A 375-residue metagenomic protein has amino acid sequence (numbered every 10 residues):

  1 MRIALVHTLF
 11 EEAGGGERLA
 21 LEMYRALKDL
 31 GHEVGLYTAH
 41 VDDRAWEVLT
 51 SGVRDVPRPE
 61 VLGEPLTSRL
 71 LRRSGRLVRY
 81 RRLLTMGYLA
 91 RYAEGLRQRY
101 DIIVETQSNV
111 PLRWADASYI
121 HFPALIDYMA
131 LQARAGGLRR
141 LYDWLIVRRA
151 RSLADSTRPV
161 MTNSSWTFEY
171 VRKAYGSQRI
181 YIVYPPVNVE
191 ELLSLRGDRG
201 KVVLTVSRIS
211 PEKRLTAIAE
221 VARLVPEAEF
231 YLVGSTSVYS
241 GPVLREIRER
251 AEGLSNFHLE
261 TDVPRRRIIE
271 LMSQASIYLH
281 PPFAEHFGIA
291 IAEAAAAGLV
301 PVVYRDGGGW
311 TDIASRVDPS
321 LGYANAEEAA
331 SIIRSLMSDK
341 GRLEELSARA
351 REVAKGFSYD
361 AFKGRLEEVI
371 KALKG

Functional and structural regions predicted by a protein language model:
R18-E22, K201, S210-L224, P242: A conserved mid-protein helix/loop that constitutes part of the nucleotide-sugar donor-binding site
H40, E229-E246, T261: Glycosyltransferase donor-sugar binding loop
G136-V160, F168-E169: Membrane-proximal helix-turn-helix segments that form the acceptor-binding/catalytic region of lipid-linked
L244-R266: Nucleotide-activated donor-binding/catalytic signature segment of Leloir-type glycosyltransferases, i.e., the conserved
E270-A275: Short alpha-helical donor nucleotide-sugar binding micro-motif in glycosyltransferases
F283: Aromatic "clamp/platform" in nucleotide-sugar-dependent glycosyltransferases that forms part of the donor/acceptor
V300-Y304: Short hydrophobic beta-strand element within catalytic cores of glycosyltransferases and related nucleotide-activated
S315-E327, S335-G341: Conserved acidic donor-binding segment of nucleotide-sugar-dependent glycosyltransferases
